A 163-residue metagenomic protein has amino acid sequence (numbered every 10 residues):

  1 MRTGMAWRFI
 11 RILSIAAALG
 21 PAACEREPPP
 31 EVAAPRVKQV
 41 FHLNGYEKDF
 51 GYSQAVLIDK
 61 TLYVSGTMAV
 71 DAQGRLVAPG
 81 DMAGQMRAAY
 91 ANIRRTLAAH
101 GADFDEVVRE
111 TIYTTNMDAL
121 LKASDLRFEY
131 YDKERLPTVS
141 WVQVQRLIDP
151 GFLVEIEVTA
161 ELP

Functional and structural regions predicted by a protein language model:
M1-R2, A23: Short linear, low-complexity motifs centered on an aromatic residue
R2-L13: Bacterial N-terminal signal peptides that target proteins for export
L13, A22-A91, R95-H100, D105-V108 (+1 more regions): N-terminal presequence-like segments and the immediate start of the first folded domain
